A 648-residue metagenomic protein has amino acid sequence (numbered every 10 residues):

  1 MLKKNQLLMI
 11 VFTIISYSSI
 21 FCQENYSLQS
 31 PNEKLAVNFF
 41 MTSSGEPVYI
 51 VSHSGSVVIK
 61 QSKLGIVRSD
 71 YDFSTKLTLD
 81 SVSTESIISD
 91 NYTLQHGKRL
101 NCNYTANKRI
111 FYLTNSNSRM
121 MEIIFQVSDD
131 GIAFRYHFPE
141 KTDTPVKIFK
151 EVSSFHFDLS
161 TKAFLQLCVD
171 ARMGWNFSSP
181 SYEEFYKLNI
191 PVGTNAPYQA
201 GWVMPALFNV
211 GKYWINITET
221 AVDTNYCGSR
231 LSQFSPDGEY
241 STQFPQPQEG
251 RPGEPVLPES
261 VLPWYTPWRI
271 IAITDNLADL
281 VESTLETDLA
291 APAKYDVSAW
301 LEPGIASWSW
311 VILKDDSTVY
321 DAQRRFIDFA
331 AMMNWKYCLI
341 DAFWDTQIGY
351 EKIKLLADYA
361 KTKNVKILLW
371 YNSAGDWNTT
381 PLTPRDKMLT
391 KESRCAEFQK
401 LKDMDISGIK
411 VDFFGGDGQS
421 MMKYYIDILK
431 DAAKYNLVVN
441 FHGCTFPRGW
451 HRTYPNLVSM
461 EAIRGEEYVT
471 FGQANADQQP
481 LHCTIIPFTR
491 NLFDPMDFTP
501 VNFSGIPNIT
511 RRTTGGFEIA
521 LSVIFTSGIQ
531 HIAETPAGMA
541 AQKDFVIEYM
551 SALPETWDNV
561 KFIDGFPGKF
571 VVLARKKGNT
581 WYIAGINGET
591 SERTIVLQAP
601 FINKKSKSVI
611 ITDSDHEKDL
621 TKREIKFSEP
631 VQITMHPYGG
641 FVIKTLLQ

Functional and structural regions predicted by a protein language model:
M1-N25: Bacterial Sec-dependent N-terminal signal peptides
N25-E286: N-terminal accessory beta-strand-rich subdomains and adjacent acidic, glycine-rich linkers that precede catalytic cores
K98-N103, Y549-L573: Edge strands and adjacent loops of beta-rich recognition modules
L257, V261-M333, Y337: An acidic-aromatic substrate-binding cleft motif
D341-T514: Aromatic- and carboxylate-enriched substrate-binding clefts and catalytic-loop regions of carbohydrate-active enzymes
G516, A520-F562: Catalytic cores of secreted or luminal carbohydrate-active enzymes
F566-N603, F641-K644: Carbohydrate-binding surface patches
R623-Q648: C-terminal beta-strand-rich structural cap/linker in extracellular carbohydrate-active enzymes
